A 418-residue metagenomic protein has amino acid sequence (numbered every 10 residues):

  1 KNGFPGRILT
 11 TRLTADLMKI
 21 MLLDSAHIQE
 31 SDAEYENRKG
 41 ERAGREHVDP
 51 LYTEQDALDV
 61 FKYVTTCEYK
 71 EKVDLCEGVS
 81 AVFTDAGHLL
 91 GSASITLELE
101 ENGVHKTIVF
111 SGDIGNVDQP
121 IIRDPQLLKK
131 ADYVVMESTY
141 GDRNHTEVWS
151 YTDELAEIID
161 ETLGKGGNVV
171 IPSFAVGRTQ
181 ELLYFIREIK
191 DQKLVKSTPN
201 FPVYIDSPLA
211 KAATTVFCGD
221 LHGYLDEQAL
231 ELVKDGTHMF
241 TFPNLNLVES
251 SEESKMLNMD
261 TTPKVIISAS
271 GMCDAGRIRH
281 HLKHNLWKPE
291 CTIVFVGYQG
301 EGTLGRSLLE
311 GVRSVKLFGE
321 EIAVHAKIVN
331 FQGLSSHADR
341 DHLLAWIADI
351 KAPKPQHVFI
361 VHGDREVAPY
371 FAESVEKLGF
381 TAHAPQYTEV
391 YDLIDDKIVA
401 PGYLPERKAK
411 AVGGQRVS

Functional and structural regions predicted by a protein language model:
K1-E181, R187-T198, P202: His/Asp/Glu-rich metal-coordinating catalytic cores of metallo-dependent phosphodiesterases/hydrolases acting on
N2-G3, Q126-K130, T198, H284-P289 (+2 more regions): Short, conserved loop/helix-junction motifs that constitute active-site signature segments in enzyme catalytic cores
M21-L22, H27, I360, E373-K377 (+1 more regions): Amphipathic alpha-helical heptad-repeat segments
I114, T146-T152, P243-E253, G271-D274 (+2 more regions): A general structural motif
P120-V135, H222-Q228, Q299-H325: Short, compositionally biased "basic patch" segments
I158-G302, K316, V361, V367-P369 (+3 more regions): Hard-cation-handling environments
K316-D349: Generic long, charged, amphipathic alpha-helical segments
F380-Y391: Conserved phosphate-binding/catalytic loops in two-lobed NTP-binding clefts
